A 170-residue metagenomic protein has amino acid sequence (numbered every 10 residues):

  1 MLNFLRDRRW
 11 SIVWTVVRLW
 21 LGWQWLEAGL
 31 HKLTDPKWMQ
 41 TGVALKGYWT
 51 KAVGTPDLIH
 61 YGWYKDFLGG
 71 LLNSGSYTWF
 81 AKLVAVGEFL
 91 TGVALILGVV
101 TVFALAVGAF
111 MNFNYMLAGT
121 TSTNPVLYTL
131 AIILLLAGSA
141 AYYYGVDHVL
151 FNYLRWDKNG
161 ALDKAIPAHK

Functional and structural regions predicted by a protein language model:
M1-L90, L97-K170: Extended, low-polarity transmembrane helix blocks
